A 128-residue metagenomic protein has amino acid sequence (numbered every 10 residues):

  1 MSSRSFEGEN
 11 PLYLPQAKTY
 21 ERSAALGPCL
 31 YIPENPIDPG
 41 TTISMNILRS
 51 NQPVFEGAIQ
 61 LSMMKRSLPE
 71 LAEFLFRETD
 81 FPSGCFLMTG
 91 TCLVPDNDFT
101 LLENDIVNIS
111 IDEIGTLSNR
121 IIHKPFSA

Functional and structural regions predicted by a protein language model:
M1-A72, N97-A128: Catalytic-core "active-site belt" of small-molecule-metabolizing enzymes, emphasizing His/Asp/Glu-rich regions
S67-L101: A conserved acidic, glycine/proline-rich C-terminal tail/linker
